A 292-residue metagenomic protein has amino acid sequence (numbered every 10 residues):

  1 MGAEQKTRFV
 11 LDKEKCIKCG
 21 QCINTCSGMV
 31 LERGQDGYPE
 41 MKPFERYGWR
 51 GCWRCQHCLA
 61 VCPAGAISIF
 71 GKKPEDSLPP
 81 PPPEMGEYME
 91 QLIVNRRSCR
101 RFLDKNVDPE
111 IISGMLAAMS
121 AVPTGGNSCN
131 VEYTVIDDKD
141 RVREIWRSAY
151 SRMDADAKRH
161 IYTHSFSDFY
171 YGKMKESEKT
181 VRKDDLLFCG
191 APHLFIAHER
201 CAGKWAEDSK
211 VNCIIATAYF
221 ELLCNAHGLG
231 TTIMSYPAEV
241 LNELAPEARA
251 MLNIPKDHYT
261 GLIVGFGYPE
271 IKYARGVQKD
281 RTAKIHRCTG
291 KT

Functional and structural regions predicted by a protein language model:
M1-T292: Acidic, surface-exposed loops and disordered segments
